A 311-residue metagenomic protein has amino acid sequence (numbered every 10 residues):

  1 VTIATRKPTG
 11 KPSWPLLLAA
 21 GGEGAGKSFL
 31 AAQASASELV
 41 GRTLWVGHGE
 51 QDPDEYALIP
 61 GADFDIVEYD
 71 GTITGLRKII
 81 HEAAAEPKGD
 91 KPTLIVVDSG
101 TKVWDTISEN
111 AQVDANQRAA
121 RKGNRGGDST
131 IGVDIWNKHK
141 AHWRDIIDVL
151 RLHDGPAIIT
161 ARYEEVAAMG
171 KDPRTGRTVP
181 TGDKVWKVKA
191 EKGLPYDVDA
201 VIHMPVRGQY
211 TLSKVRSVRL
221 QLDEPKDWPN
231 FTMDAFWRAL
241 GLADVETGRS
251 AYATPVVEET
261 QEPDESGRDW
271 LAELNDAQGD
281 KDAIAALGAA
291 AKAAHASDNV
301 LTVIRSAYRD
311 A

Functional and structural regions predicted by a protein language model:
V1-K27, A31-L39, E50-I59, D63-K88 (+4 more regions): Interfaces that engage single-stranded nucleic acids at replication/repair/recombination sites
G24, D148-D234: Phosphate-binding/switch region of NTP-binding enzymes
G41-R42, P156: Residues at the starts of beta-strands that form the adenosine-phosphate
T43-G47: Conserved RecA-like ASCE P-loop NTPase motor core of nucleic-acid helicases/translocases
H48-D52, G100-T101: Short glycine-enriched loops at secondary-structure junctions
Y69-R77, T130-R151, K187-P195: Amphipathic alpha-helical transducer elements in NTP-driven molecular machines
K91-K102, W136-A168: Glycine-rich phosphate-binding loop used to anchor ATP phosphates in small-molecule kinases, encompassing both
V97-W136: Conserved P-loop NTPase nucleotide-binding/switch module
